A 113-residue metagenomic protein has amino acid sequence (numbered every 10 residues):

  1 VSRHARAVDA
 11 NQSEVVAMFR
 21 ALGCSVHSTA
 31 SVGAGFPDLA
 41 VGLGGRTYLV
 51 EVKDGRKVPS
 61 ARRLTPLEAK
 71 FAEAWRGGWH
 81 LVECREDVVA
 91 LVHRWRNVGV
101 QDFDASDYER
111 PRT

Functional and structural regions predicted by a protein language model:
V1-T113: Catalytic phosphate/metal-binding cores of nucleic-acid and nucleotide-processing enzymes, i.e., regions that mediate
